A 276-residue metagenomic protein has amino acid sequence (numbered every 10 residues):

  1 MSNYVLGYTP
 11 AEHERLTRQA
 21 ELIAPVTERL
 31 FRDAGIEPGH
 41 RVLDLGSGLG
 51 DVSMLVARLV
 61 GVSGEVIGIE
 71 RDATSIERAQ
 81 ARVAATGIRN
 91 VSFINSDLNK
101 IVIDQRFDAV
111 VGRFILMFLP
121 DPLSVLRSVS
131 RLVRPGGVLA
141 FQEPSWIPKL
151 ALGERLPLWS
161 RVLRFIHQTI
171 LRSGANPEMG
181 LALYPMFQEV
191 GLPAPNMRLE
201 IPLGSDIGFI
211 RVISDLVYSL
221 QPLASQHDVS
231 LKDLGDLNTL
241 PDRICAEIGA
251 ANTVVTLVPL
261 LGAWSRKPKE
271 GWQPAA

Functional and structural regions predicted by a protein language model:
N3-I23: Class I SAM-dependent methyltransferase Rossmann-like catalytic core, especially the SAM/SAH-binding loop
V5, A11-E12, A194-V255: C-terminal helical/coil "lid" or tail adjacent to the Rossmann-like core of SAM-dependent
E21-R41, L55: Conserved alpha-helix/loop element of class I SAM-dependent methyltransferases that forms part of the SAM/SAH-binding
L43, L49-K100: Class I SAM-dependent methyltransferase SAM/SAH-binding core
K100-A109: A short acidic, Gly/Pro-enriched loop at the edge of an enzyme's catalytic core that lines a small-molecule cofactor
D108-L123: A short SAM/SAH-binding and catalytic strip from SAM-dependent methyltransferases
L123-V138: A short glycine-rich, Lys/Arg-flanked "PGG" loop and its adjoining helix->strand segment in the class I
A140-I210, L223-Q226: Conserved catalytic/acceptor-binding region of the Class I
